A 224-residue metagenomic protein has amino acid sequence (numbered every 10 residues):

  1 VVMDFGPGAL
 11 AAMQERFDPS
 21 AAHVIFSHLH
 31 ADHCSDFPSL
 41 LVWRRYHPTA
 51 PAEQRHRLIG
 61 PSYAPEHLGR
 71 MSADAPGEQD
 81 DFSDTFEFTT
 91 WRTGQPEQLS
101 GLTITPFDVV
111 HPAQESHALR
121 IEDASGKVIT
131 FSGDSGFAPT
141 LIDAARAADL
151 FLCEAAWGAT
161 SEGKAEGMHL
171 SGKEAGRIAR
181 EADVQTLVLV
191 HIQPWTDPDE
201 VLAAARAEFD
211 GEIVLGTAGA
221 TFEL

Functional and structural regions predicted by a protein language model:
V1-F17, S116-G133, L150: Conserved beta-strand hairpin/beta-sheet module of binuclear metal-dependent hydrolase folds, prominently
D4, M13, H28, L58 (+7 more regions): Divalent metal-coordination and catalytic microenvironments
F5-G8, L29, Y63, V109-P112 (+4 more regions): Active-site metal-binding loops of divalent metal-dependent hydrolases
P7-H56: Active-site metal-binding motif and surrounding structural segment of the metallo-beta-lactamase
S20, L99, A144-A147: Alpha-helix C-terminal capping/helix-to-coil transition sites in glycosyltransferase folds
A50-A52, S125-K127, E181-V188: Short, surface-exposed connector motifs at secondary-structure boundaries
P51-E115, A124: Metallo-beta-lactamase
G136-F222: Cap/insert and terminal regions of metallo-dependent hydrolase folds
